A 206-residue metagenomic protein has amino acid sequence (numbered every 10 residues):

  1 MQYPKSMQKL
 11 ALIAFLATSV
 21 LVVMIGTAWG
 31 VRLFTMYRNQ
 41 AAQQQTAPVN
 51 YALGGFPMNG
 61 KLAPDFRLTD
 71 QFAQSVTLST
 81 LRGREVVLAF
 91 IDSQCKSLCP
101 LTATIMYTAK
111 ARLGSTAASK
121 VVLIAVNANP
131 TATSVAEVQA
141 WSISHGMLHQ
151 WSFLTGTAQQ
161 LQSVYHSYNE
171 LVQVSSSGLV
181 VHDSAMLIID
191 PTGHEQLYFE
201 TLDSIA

Functional and structural regions predicted by a protein language model:
M1-D65: N-terminal targeting signals for export/organelle localization
A63-P64, V86, D183-A185: Short loop/turn microsegments at loop-to-beta-strand junctions
R67-L68, I188: Hydrophobic beta-strand positions
V76-M106: Short active-site neighborhood of thiol/selenol oxidoreductases, capturing the structured segment around
R84-E85, T102-A125: Conserved helix-turn-beta segment immediately C-terminal to the redox Cys motif in thioredoxin-like folds
I124, Q139-D183: Short, internal strand/loop/helix patches that form the active-site neighborhood or redox-interaction surface
S175-A206: Thiol-/selenol-based redox modules, centered on thioredoxin-like and closely related oxidoreductase domains
